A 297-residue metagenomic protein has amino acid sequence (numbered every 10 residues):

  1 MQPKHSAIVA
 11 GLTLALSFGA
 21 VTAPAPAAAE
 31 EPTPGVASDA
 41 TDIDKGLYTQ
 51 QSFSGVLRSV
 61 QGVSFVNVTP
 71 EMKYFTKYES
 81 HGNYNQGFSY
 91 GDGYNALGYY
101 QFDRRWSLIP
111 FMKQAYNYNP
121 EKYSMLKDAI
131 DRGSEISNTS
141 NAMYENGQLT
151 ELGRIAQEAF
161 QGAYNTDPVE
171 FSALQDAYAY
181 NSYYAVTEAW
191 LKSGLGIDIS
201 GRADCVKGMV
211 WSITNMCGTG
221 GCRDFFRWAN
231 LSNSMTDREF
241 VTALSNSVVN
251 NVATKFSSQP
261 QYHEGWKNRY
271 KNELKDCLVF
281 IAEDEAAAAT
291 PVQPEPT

Functional and structural regions predicted by a protein language model:
M1-V9: Bacterial Sec-dependent N-terminal signal peptides
I8-L16: Hydrophobic helical h-region of N-terminal Sec-dependent signal peptides in bacterial secretory/periplasmic proteins
S17-P26: C-terminal segment of classical bacterial N-terminal signal peptides
A27-I197, C205-P296: Cell-wall polysaccharide-cleaving catalytic domain and substrate-binding groove, primarily in peptidoglycan/chitin
